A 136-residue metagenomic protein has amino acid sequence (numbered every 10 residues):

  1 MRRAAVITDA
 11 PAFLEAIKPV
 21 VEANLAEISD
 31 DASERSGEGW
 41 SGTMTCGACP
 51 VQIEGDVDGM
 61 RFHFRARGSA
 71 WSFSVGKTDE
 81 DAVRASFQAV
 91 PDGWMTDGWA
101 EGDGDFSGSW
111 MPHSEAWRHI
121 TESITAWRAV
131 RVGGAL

Functional and structural regions predicted by a protein language model:
R2-L136: Cysteine-centric segments in proteins
